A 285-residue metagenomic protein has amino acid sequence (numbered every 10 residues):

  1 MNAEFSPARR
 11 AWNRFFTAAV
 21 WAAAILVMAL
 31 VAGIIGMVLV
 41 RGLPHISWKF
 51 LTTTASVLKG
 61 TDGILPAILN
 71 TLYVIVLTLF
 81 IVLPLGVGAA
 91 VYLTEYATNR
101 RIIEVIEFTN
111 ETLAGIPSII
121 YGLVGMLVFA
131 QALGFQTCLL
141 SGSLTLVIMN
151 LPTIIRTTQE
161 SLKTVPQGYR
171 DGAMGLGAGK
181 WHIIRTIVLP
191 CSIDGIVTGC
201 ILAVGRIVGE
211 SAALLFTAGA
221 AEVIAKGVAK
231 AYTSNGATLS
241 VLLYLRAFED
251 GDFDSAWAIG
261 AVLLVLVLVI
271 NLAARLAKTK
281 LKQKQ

Functional and structural regions predicted by a protein language model:
A3-A22, G36-T78, N99, L245-D254: Periplasmic/extracellular loop-to-transmembrane helix junction in inner-membrane transport proteins
A55-L58, D62, L214-L264: Interhelical loop and adjacent transmembrane-helix boundary motif in polytopic membrane transport permeases
L69, Y73-I81, L85, A89 (+4 more regions): Hydrophobic alpha-helical transmembrane segments of multipass integral membrane proteins, especially permease/channel
T78-N110, L123, R275-K280: Transmembrane-helix boundary motif in ABC transporter permease subunits
L79, T158, K180-A218: Transmembrane alpha-helices
L93, Q159, K163, I201 (+1 more regions): C-terminal transmembrane helix and the adjacent membrane-cytosol boundary/short C-terminal tail of inner/organellar
E111-M149: Generic hydrophobic transmembrane alpha-helix motif, especially the helices
P117, L176-G177, P190: Glycine/proline-centered hinge or cleavage motifs at structural transition points of membrane proteins
